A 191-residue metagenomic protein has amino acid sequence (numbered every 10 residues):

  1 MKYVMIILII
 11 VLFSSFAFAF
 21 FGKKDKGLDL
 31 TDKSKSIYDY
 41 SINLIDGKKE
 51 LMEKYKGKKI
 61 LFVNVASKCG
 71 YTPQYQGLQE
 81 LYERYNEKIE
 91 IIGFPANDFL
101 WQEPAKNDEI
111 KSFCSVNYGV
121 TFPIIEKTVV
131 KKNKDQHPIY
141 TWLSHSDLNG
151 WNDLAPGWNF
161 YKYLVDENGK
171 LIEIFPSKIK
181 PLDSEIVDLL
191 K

Functional and structural regions predicted by a protein language model:
M1-V4: Positively charged n-region of N-terminal signal peptides that target proteins for export
I6-S15: Bacterial N-terminal signal peptides
F20-E53, P73, P138: N-terminal "domain-start" segment that seeds a small globular fold
Y55-K59: Proline/glycine-enriched tight loop/beta-turn segments at coil->beta junctions that connect or precede beta-strands
V63-K68, A96: Aromatic-flanked redox-active Cys/Sec active sites in thiol-based oxidoreductases, especially the WC-centered
Y71-Q136: Structural microenvironment flanking redox-active thiols in thiol-disulfide oxidoreductases
P138-T141, H145-K191: Thiol-/selenol-based redox modules, centered on thioredoxin-like and closely related oxidoreductase domains
